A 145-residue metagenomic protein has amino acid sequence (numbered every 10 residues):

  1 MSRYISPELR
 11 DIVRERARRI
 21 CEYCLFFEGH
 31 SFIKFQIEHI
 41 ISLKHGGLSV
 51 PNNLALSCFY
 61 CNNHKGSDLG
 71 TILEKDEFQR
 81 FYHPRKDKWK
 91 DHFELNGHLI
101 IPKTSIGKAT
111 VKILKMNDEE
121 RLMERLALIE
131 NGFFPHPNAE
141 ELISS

Functional and structural regions predicted by a protein language model:
M1-E8, I12, F27-H30, N52 (+1 more regions): Extended charged
M1-H45: Long, hydrophobic N-terminal alpha-helical segment
C21, H45-K65: Short beta-strand-alpha-helix junction that forms the catalytic/metal-binding core of metal-dependent nuclease domains
I37-I40, L54, F93: Structural signal for hydrophobic
I40, C58, N117-D118: Extended interaction regions within the primary functional domain
